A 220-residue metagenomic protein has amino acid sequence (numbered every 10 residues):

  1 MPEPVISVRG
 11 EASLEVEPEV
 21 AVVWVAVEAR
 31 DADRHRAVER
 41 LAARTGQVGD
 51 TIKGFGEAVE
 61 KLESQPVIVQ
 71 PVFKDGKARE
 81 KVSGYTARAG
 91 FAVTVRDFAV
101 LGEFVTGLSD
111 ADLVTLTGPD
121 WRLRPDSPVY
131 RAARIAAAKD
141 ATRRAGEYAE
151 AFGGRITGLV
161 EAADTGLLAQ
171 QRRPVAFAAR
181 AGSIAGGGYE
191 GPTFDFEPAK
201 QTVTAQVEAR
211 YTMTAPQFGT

Functional and structural regions predicted by a protein language model:
M1-T220: Short, charge-dense linear interaction motifs
